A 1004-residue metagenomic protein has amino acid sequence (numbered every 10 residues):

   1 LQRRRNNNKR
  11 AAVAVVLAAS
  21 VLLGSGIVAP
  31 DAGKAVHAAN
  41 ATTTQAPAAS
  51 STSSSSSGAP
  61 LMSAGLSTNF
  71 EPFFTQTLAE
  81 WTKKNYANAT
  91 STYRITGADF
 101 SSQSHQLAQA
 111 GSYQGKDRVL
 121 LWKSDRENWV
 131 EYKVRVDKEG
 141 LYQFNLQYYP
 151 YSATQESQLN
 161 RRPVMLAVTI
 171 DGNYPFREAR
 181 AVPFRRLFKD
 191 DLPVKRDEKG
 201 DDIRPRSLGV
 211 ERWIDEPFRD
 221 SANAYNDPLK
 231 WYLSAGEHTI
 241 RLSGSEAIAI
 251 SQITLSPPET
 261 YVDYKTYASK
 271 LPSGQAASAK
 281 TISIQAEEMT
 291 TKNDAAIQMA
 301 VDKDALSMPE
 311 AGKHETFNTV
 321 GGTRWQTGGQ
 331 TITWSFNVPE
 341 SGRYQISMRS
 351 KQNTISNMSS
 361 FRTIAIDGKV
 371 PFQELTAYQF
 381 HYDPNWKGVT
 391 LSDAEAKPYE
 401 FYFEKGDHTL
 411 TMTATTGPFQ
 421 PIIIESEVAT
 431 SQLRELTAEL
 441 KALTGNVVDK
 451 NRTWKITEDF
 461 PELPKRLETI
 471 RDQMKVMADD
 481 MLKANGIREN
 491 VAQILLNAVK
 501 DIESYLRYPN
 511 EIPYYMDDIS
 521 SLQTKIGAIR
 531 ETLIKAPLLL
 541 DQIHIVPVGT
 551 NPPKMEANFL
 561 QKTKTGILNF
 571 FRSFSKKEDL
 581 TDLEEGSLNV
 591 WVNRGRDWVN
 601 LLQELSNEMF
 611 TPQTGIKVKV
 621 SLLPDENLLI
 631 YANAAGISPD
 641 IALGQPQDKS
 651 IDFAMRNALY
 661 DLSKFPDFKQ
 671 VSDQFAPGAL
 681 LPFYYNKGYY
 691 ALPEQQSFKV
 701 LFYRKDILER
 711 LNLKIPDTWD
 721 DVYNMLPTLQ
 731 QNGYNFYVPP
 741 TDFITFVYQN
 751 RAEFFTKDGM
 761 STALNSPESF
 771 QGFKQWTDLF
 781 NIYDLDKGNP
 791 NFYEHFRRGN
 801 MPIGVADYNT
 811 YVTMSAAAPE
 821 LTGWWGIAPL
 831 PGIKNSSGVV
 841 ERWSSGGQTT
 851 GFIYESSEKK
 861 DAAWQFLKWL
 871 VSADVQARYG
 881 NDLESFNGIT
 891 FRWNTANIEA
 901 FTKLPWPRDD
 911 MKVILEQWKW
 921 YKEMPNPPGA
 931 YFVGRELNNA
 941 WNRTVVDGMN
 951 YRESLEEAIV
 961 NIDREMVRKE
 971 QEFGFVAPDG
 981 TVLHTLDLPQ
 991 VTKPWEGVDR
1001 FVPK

Functional and structural regions predicted by a protein language model:
A39-V548: Extracytoplasmic
D480, I487, Y508-D518, W906-V967: C-terminal capping/gating helix-and-loop segments adjacent to ligand/active sites or protein-protein/ligand interfaces
G566-E584, Q647-V700, D721-Y723, W824-P831 (+2 more regions): Hinge/lid segment of periplasmic solute-binding proteins
E608-F675, D706-K714, P802-I803, A816-E820 (+1 more regions): Extracytoplasmic "Venus flytrap"/periplasmic binding protein-like
A654-N657, A676-I715, Y734, P739-S761 (+4 more regions): Periplasmic solute-binding protein
S761-N789: Glycine-centered hinge/linker elements that transmit conformational signals in sensory and ligand-binding systems
L779-Q865: Extracytoplasmic/periplasmic substrate-binding proteins
A828-G832, N881-V945, F975-K1004: Long, aromatic- and glycine/proline-rich binding clefts that accommodate carbohydrate-like moieties
